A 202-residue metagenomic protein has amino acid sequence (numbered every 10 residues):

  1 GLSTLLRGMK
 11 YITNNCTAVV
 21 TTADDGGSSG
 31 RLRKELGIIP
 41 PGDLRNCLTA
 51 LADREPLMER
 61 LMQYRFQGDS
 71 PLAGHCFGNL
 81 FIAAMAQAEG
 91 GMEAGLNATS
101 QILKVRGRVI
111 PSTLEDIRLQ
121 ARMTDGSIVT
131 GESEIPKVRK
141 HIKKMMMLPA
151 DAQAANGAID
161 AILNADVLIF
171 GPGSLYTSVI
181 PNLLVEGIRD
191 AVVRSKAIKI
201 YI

Functional and structural regions predicted by a protein language model:
S3, A23-S28, T177, Y201: Short gly/pro/ser/thr-enriched loop/turn and capping motifs at secondary-structure boundaries
T13-N14, R194-K199: A short helix->loop->beta-strand "cap" motif at the edges of active sites that frequently abuts
A18-V19, K199-Y201: Structural beta-sheet core signal
A23-K140: Electropositive, gly/pro-rich neighborhoods at or near active sites that engage anionic ligands
K144-A161, L183-L184: Active-site glycine-rich loop that binds ribose-phosphate moieties when present
A161, L184-S195: Catalytic-core regions built around general acid/base machinery
A165: An anion/phosphate-binding loop that grips the pyrophosphate of nucleotide cofactors and donors
L175-V185: Glycine/threonine-rich flexible loop motifs
